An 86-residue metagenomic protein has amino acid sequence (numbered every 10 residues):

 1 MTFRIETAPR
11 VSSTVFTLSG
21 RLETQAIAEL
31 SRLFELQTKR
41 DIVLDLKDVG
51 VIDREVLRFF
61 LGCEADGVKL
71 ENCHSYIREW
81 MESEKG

Functional and structural regions predicted by a protein language model:
M1-T17: Short beta-strand/loop segment at the start of cytosolic alpha/beta domains
L18-G86: Amphipathic alpha-helical interaction surfaces in cytosolic regulatory modules
